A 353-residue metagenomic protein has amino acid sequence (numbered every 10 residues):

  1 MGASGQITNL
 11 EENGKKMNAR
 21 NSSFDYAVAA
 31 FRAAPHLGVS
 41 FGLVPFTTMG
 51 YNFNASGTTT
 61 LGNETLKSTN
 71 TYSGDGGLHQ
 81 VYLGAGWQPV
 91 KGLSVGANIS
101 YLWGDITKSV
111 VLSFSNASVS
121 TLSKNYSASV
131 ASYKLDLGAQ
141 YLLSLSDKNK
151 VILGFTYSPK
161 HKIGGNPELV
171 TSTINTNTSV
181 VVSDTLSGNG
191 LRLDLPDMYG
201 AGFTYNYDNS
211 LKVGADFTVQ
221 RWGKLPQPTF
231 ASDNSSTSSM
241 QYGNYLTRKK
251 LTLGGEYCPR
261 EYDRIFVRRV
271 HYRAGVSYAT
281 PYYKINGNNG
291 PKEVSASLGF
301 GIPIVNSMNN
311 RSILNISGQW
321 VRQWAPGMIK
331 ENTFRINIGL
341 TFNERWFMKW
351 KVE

Functional and structural regions predicted by a protein language model:
M1-E353: Subset of outer-membrane beta-barrel
